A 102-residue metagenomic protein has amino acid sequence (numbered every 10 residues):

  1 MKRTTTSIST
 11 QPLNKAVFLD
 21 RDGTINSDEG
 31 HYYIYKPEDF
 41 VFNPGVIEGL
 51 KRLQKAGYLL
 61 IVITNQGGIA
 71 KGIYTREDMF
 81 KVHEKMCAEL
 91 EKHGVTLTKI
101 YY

Functional and structural regions predicted by a protein language model:
K2-I61: Active-site neighborhood of HAD-like aspartate-dependent phosphohydrolases
T5, G94-T96: Intrinsically disordered, low-complexity regions
V46, L50-H83, T96-Y101: Substrate-recognition element of Asp-dependent hydrolases with the DxDx(T/V) motif
M86-E91: Conserved hydrophobic residues forming the short capping helix/wall of the S-adenosyl-L-methionine
